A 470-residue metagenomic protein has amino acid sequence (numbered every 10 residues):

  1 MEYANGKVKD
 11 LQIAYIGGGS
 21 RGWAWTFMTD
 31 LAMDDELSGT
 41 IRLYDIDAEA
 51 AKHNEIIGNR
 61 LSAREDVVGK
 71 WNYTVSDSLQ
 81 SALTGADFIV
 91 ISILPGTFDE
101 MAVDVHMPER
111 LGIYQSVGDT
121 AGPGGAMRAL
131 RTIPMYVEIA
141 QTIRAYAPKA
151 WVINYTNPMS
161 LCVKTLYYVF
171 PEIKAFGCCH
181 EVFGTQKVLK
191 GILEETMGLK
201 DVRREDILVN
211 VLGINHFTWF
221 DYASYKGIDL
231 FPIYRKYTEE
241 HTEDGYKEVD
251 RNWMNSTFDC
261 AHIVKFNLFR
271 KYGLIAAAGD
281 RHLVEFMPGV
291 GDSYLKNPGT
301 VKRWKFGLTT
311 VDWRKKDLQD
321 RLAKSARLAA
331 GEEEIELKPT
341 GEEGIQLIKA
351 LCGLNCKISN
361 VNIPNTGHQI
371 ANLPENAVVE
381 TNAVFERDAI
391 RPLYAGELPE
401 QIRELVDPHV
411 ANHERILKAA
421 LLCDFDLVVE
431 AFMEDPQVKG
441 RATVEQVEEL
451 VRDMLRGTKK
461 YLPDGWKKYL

Functional and structural regions predicted by a protein language model:
D10-I41: N-terminal Rossmann-like dinucleotide-binding module
G18-W23, A48-A50, T97, N154-C162 (+1 more regions): Gly/Ser/Thr-rich loops at beta-strand to alpha-helix junctions that form or flank small-molecule/cofactor-binding
M33-V68: Glycine-rich phosphate-binding loop and adjoining beta1-alpha1-beta2 segment of Rossmann-like nucleotide-binding folds
N72-G85: Short acidic low-complexity segments
T84, V90-I91, N154: Redox-cofactor binding/interface segments in oxidoreductases and associated redox assembly factors
D99-V169: Rossmann-fold NAD(P)-binding glycine/threonine-rich loop
W151, Y155-K226: Rossmann-fold dinucleotide-binding core
M197-L470: Long, compositionally biased stretches enriched for glycine and/or charged residues
